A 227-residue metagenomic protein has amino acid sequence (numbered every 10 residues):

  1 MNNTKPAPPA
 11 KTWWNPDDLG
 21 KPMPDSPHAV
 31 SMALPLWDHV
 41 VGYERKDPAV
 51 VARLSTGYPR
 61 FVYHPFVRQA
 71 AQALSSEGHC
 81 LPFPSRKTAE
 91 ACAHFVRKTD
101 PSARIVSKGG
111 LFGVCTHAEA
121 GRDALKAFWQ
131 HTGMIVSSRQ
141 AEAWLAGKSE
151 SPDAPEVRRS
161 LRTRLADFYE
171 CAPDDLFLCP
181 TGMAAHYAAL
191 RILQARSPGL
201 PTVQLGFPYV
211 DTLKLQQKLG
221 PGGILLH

Functional and structural regions predicted by a protein language model:
M1-A184, I192, L205-G222: Conserved N-terminal alpha-helix of the aminotransferase class I/II PLP-enzyme fold
D174, P198-L200: Nucleotide donor/acceptor-binding cores
A189: Hydrophobic positions on the alpha1 helix immediately C-terminal to the Walker A/P-loop
G223-H227: A glycine-rich helix N-cap at a beta->alpha junction
